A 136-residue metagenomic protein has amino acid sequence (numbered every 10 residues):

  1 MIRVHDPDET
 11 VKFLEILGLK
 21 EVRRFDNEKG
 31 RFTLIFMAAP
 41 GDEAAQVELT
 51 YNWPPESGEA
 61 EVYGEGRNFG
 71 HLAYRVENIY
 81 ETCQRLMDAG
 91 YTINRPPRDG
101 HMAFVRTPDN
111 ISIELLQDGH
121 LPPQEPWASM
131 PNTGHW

Functional and structural regions predicted by a protein language model:
M1-A44: Core segments of cupin and vicinal oxygen chelate
I2, L72-Y74: Short, well-ordered beta-strand elements within core beta-sheets of diverse protein domains
P7, I79-Y80: Residues at or immediately preceding the N-termini of alpha-helices
R24-D26, T33-F36, Y74, Y80-W136: Vicinal oxygen chelate
F32-T33, P55-E61, P123-Q124: A short, acidic/glycine-rich surface segment
P40-A44, P54-E56, I79: Short, charged/polar surface micro-motifs in flexible loops or helix N-caps
R67-H71: Eukaryotic phosphotyrosine signaling hubs
